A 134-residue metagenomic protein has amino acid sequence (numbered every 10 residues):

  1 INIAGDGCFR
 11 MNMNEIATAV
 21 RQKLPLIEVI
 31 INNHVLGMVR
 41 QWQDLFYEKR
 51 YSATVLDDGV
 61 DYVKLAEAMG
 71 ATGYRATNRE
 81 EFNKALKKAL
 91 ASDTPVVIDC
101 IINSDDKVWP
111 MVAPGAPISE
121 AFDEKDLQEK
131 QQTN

Functional and structural regions predicted by a protein language model:
I1-N134: Thiamine diphosphate
